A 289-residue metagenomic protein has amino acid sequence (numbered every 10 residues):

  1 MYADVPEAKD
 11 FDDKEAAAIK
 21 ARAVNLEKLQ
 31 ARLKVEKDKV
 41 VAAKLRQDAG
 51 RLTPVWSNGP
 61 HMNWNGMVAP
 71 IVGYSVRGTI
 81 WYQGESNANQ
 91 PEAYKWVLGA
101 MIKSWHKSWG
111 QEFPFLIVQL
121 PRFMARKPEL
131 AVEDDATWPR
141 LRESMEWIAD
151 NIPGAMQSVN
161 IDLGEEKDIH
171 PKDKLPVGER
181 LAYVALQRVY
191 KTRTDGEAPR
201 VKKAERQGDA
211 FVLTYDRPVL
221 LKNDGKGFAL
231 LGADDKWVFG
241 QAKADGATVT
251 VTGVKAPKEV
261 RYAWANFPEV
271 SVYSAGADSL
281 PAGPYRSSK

Functional and structural regions predicted by a protein language model:
M1-K289: Cell-envelope and extracellular/periplasmic
